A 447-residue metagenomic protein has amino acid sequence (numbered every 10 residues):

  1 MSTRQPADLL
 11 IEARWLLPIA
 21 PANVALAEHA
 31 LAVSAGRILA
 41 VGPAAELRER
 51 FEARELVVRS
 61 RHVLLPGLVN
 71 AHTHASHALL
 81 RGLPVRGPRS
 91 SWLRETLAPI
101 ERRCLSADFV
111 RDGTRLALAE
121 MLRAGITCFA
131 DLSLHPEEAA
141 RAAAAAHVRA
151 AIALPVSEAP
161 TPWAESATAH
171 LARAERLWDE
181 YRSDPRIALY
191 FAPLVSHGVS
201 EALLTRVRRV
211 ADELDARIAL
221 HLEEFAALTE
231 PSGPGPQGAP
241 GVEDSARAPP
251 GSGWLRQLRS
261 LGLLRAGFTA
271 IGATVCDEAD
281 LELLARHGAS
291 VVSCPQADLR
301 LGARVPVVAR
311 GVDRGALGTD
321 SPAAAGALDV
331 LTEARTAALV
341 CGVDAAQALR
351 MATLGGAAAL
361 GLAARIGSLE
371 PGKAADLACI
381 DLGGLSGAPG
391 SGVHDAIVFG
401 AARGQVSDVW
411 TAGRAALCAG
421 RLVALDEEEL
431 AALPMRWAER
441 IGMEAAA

Functional and structural regions predicted by a protein language model:
M1-H29, V33-A44, E49-R50, T353-A447: Active-site microenvironment of metallo-dependent hydrolases
Q5-A13, E49-W92, R115, L122-R123: Replace "His-x-His-based motif
R14, L31, G36, R61 (+14 more regions): Divalent metal-coordination and catalytic microenvironments
V63, R81-H147, H170-S183, M435-W437 (+1 more regions): Alpha-helical scaffold segments that flank or form the walls of functional sites
L83, A226-L255, D280-L284, G302-A309 (+3 more regions): Histidine/acidic-residue-rich catalytic or RNA/ligand-binding cores of hydrolases and nuclease-related proteins
E138-T274: Metal-coordinating catalytic core of metallo-dependent amide/deamination hydrolases
S260-G267, V307-G384, A401: His/Asp/Glu-enriched, well-ordered alpha-helical/loop segment that forms or immediately abuts the divalent-metal
V275-A279, L283-V308, D313, G318: A conserved active-site cap/scaffold subdomain adjacent to cofactor or substrate pockets
